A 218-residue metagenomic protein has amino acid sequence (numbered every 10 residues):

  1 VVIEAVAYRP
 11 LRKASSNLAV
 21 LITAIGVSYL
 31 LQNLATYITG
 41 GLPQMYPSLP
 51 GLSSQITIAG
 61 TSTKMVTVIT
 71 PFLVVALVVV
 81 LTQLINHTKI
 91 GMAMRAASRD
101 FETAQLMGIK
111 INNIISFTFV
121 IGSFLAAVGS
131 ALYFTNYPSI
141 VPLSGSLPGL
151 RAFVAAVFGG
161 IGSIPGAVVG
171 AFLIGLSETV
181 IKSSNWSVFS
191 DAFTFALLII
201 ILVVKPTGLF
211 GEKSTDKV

Functional and structural regions predicted by a protein language model:
V2-L42, L84-G91, S146-I161, S214: Short loop segments and helix-boundary regions at transmembrane helix junctions of multi-pass inner-membrane proteins
K13-S16, I56-T70, S139-I140, V180-A192: Interfacial loop-to-helix junctions that mark the boundaries of transmembrane helices in multi-pass membrane
V27-A35, P71-T82, S123-G129, A155 (+2 more regions): Hydrophobic core segments of alpha-helical transmembrane domains in multi-pass membrane transport and ion-translocation
Y29-T57, S183-S190, F210-V218: Extracellular/periplasmic helix-loop junction at the C-terminal end of a transmembrane helix in multi-pass membrane
S62-I140, G159, I164-G170: Helix-loop-helix "hairpin" substructures at the membrane interface of multi-pass membrane proteins
R99-L106, K110-N113, N185-V218: Cytosolic-side transmembrane-helix boundaries in multi-pass membrane proteins
A127-V128, V141-I161, F172, F193: Hydrophobic alpha-helical segments embedded in the membrane of multi-pass proteins
F134-T135, A155-V157, I164-A196: Interhelical loop and adjacent transmembrane-helix boundary motif in polytopic membrane transport permeases
